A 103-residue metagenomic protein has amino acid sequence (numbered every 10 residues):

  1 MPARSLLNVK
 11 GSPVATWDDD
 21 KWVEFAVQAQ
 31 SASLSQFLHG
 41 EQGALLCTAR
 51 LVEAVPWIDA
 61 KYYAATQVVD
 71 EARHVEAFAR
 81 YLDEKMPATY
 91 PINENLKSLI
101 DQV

Functional and structural regions predicted by a protein language model:
M1-V103: Non-heme di-metal
